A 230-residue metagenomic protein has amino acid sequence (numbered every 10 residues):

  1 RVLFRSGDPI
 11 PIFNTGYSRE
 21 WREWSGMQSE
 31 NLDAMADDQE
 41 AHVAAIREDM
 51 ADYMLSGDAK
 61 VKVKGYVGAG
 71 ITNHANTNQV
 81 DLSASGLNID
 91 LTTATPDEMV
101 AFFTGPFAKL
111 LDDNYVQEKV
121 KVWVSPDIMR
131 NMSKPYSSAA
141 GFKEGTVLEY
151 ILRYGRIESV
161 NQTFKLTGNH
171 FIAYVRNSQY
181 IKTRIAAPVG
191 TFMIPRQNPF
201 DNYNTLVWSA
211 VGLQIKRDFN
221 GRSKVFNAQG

Functional and structural regions predicted by a protein language model:
V2-L3: Short, small-residue-biased leader/transition segments that mark boundaries at the very start of proteins
S6-P9: Surface-exposed helix-loop "recognition/capping" segments that flank conserved functional motifs and form interaction
I12-N14, K119: Extracellular structured ligand-interaction cores
N14-A101: Alpha-helical scaffold segments that mediate packing/assembly in large oligomeric complexes
I46, M50, F103-L111, I151 (+1 more regions): Hydrophobic, Leu/Ile/Phe/Ala-enriched alpha-helical segments that form helix-helix packing faces
M50, M54, L111, Y115-E118 (+1 more regions): Residue-level signal for secondary-structure boundary elements
V67-E144: Extended, solvent-exposed, turn-rich assembly/linker loops in the middle of proteins
N131-G230: Sequence/fold signature of self-assembling virion shell proteins
